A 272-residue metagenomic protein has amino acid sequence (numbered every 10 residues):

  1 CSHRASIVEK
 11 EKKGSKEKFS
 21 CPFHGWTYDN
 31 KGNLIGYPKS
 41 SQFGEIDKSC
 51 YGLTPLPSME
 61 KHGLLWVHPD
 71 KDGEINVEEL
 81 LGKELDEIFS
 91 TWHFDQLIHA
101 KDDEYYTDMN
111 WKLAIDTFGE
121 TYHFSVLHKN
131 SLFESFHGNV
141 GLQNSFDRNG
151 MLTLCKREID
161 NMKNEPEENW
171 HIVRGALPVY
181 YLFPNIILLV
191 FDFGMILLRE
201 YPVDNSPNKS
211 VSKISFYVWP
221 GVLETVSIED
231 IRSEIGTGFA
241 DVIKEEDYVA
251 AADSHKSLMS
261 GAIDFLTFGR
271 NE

Functional and structural regions predicted by a protein language model:
S2-K71, I75-K83: Rieske [2Fe-2S] iron-sulfur-binding domain
M59, L64-E272: C-terminal catalytic domain of Rieske-type non-heme iron oxygenases
